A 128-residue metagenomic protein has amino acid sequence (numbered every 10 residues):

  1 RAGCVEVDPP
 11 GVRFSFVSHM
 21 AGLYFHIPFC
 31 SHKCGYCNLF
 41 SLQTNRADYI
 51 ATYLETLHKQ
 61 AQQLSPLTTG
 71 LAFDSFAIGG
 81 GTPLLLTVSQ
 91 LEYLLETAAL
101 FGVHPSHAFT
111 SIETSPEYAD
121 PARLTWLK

Functional and structural regions predicted by a protein language model:
P10-V12: N-terminal leader/targeting signatures
F14-F16: Aromatic (phenylalanine/tyrosine) cluster motif
A21-T52: Canonical Radical SAM [4Fe-4S] cluster-binding loop centered on the CxxxCxxC motif and its immediate flanking residues
I27, L54, H58-A61: Short amphipathic alpha-helical/adjacent loop interface patches that line ligand and macromolecule-binding sites
L39, H58, Q62-K128: Conserved SAM/AdoMet-binding glycine-rich loop
